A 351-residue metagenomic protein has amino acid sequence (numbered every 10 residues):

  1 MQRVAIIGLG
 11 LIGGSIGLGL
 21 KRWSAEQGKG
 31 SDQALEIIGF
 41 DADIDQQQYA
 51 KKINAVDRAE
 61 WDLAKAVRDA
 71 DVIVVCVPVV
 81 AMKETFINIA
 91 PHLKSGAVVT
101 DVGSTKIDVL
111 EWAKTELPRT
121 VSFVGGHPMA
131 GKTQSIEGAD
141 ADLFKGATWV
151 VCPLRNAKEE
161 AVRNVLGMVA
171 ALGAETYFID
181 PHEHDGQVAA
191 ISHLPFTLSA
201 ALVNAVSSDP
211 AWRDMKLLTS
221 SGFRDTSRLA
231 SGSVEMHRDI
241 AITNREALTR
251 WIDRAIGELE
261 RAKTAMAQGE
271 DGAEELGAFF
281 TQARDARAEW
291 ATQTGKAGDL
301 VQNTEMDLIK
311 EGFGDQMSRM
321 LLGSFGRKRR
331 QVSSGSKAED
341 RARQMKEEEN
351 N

Functional and structural regions predicted by a protein language model:
M1-D62, V67-R68: NAD(P)+-binding Rossmann beta1-loop-alpha1 motif at the extreme N-terminus of oxidoreductases
L63-L93, A97-V98: Rossmann-like NAD(P)-binding element
N88-E137: Rossmann-like NAD(P)(H) cofactor-binding subdomain of soluble oxidoreductases
S122-C152, N156-K158: Active-site capping/gating segments
L143-S231: Internal alpha-helical scaffold of NAD(P)-dependent oxidoreductase catalytic cores
D214-A288: Interdomain hinge/lid region at the active-site interface of Rossmann-like NAD(P)-dependent oxidoreductases
L259-E260, T264-Q268, G272-N351: NAD(P)-dependent dehydrogenase/reductase Rossmann-like domain
